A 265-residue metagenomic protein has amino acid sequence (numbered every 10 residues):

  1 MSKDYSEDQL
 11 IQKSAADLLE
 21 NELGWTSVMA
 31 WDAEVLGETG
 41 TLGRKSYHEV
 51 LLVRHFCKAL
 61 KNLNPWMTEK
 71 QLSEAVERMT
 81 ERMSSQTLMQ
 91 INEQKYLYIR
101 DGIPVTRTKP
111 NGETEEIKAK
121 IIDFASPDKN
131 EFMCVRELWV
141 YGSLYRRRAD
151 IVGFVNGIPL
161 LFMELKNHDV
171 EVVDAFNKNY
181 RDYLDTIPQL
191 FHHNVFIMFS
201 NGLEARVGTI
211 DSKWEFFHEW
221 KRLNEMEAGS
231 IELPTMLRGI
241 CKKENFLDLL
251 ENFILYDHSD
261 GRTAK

Functional and structural regions predicted by a protein language model:
S2-K265: ATP-dependent helicase/translocase motor core
